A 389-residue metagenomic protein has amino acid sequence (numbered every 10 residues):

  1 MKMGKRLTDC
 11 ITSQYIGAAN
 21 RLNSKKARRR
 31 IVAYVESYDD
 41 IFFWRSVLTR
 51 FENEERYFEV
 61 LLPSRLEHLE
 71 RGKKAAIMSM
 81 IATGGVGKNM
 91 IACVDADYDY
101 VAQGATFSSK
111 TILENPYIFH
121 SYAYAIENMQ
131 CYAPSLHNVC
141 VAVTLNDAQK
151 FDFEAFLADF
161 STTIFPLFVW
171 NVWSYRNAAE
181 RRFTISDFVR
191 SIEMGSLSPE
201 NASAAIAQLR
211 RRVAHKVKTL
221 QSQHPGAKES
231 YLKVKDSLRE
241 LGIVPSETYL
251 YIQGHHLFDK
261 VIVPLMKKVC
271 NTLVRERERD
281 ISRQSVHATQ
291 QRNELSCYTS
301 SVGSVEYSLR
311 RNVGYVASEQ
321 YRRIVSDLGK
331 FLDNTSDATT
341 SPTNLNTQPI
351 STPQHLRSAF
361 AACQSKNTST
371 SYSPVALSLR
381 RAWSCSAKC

Functional and structural regions predicted by a protein language model:
M1-R357: Acidic, divalent-metal-binding catalytic cores of TOPRIM and closely related two-metal-ion phosphodiester/pyrophosphate
S351, S358, C363-S373, S378-C389: Low-acidity, Ser/Thr- and Arg-rich intrinsically disordered low-complexity segments
